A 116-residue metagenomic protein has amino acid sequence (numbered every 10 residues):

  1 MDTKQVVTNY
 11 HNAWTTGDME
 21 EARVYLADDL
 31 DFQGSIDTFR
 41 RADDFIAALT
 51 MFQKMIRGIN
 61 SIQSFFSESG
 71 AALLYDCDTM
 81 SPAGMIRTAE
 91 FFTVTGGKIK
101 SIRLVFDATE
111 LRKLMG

Functional and structural regions predicted by a protein language model:
M1-G116: C-terminal and inter-domain tail/linker signature
